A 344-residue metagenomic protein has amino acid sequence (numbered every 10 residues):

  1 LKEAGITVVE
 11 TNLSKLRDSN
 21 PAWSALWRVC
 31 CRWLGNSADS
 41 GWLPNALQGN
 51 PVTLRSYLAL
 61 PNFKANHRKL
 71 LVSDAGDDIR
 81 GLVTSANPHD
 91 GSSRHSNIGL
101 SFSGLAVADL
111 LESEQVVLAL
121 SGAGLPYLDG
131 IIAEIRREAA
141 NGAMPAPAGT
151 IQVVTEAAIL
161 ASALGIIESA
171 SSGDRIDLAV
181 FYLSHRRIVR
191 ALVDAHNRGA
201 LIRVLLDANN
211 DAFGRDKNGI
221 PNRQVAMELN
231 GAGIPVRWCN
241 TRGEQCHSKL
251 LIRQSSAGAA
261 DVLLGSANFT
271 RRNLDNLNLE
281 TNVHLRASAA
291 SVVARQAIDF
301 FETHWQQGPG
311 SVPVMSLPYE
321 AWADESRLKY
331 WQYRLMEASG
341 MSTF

Functional and structural regions predicted by a protein language model:
L1-F344: Charged, low-complexity intrinsically disordered terminal segments
